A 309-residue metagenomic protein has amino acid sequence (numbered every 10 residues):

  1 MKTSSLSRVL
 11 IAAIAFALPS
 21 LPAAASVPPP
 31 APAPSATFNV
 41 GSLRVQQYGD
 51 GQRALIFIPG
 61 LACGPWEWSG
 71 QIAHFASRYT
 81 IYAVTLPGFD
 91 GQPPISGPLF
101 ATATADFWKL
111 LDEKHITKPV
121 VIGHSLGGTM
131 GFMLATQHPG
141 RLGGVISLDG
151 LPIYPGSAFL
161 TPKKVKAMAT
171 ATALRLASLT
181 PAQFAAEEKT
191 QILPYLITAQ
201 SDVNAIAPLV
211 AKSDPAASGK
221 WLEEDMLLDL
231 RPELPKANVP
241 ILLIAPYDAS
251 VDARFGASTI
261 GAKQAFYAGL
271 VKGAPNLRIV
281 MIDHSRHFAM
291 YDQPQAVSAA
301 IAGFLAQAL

Functional and structural regions predicted by a protein language model:
K2-L55, A76-Y79, T117, P152 (+2 more regions): Alpha/beta-hydrolase fold catalytic core
P29, Y48, Y82-I122, L126: Active-site loop/oxyanion-hole signature of alpha/beta-hydrolase fold enzymes
G41-P93: Conserved HGGG/HGGXW glycine-rich cap/lid loop of the alpha/beta-hydrolase fold
T117-F159: Conserved hydrolase catalytic core segment
V145-L179: Flexible "cap/lid" loop of the alpha/beta hydrolase fold
S157-K163, A177-K236: Conserved alpha/beta-hydrolase catalytic His-Asp/Glu region
I241-S285: Conserved loop-alpha-helix segment in the C-terminal half of the alpha/beta-hydrolase fold that carries the catalytic
I282-P294: Catalytic histidine-centered segment of alpha/beta-hydrolase-like enzymes
